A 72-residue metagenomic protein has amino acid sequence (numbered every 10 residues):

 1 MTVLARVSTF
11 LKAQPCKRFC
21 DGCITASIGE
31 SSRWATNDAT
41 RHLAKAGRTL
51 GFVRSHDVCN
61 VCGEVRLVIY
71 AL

Functional and structural regions predicted by a protein language model:
T2, W34-L72: Charged low-complexity interaction tracts in eukaryotic proteins
L4-S8: Short, leucine-enriched amphipathic alpha-helices that occur as contiguous helical runs
F10, S27, A39: Residues that form generic nucleotide/phosphate-binding pockets
L11-K12, G47: Hydrophobic structural patches
Q14-C20: Short capping segments at the starts of secondary-structure elements
C23-T25: A short acidic, leucine-rich amphipathic alpha-helix
S27-A35: Short, basic interhelical loop/turn and adjoining N-cap of the next helix at nucleic-acid- or acidic-partner-contacting
